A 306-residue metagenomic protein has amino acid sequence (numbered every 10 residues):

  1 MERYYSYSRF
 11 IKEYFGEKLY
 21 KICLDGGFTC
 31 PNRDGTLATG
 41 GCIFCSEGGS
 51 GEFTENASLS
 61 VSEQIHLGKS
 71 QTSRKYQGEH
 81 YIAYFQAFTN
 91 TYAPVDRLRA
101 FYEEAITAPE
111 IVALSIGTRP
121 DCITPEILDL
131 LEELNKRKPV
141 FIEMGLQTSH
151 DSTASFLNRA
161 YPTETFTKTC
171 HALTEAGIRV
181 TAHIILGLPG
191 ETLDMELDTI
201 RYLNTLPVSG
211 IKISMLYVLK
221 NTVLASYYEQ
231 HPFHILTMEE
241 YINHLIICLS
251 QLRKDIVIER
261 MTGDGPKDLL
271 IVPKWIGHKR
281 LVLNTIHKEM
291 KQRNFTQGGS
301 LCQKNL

Functional and structural regions predicted by a protein language model:
M1-I82: N-terminal [4Fe-4S]-dependent radical SAM core
M1-R9, K18-Y20, G210, V218-L306: Auxiliary Fe-S-binding modules of radical SAM enzymes
Y20-L24, Y81-A83, L114-I116, V140-M144 (+3 more regions): Hydrophobic faces of well-ordered beta-strands that scaffold small-molecule active sites in alpha/beta enzyme cores
G48-I65, T72-V95, E110-I123, P139-T165 (+1 more regions): Core AdoMet radical
G68-T72, I123-R137, K168, L197-P207 (+1 more regions): Short amphipathic alpha-helices and their capping/turn segments at secondary-structure boundaries
T72-R74, Y102-P109, D129-P139, H171-E175 (+1 more regions): Acidic (Asp/Glu)-rich catalytic clusters
V95-E103, T124-E133, L157, E196: Distinct, well-ordered alpha-helical segments
E164-V223, E239-T262: Conserved C-terminal portion of the radical SAM core fold that forms the substrate/S-adenosylmethionine-binding
